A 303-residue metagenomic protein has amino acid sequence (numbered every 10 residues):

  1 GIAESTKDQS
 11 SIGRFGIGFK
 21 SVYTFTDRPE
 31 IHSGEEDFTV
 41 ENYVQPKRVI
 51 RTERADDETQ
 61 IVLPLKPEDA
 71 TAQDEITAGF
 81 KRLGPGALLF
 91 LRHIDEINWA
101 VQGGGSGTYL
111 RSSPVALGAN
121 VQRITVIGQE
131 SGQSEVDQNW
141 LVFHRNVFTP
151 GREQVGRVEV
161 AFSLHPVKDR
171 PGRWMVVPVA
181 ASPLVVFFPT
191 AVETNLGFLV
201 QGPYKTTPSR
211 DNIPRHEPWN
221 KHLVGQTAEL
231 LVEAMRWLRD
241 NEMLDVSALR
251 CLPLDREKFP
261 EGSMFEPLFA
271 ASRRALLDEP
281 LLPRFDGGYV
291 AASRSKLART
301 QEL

Functional and structural regions predicted by a protein language model:
G1-N42: Flexible ATP-lid and adjacent glycine-rich G1/G2 motifs of the Bergerat
T26-L303: GHKL/Bergerat-fold ATPase module
